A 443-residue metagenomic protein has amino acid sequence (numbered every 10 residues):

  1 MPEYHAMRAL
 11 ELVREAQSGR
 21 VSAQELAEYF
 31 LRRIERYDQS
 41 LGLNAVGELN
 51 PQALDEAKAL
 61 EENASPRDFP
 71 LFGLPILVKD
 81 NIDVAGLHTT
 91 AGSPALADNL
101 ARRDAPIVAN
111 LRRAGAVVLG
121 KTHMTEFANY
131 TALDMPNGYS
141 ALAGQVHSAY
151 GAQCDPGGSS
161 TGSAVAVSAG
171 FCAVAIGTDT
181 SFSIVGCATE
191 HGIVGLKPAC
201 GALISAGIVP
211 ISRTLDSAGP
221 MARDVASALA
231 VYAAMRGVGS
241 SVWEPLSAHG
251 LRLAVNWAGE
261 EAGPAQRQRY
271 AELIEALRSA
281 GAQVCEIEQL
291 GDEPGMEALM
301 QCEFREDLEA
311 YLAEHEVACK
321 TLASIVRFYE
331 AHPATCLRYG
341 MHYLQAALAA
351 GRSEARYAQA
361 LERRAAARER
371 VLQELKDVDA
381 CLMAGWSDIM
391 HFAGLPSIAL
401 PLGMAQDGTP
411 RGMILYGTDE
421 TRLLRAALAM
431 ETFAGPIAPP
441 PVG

Functional and structural regions predicted by a protein language model:
M1-K58, G86, A271-Q283, A350 (+2 more regions): An N-terminal boundary/leader segment
H5, I76, I82-H88, L215-S217 (+1 more regions): Gly/Ser-rich, acidic/histidine-flanked active-site/gating loops
Q17, L31-G42, K58, E62-S65 (+9 more regions): Sec-exported extracytoplasmic/periplasmic mature domains
G19, G73, K79, R113 (+4 more regions): Glycine-rich, small-residue loops and helix-cap segments that act as flexible hinges at active-site edges
R20-A27, K58, N63, R113 (+4 more regions): Acyltransferase
R36-L41, P70-N110, S212: Enzymes and membrane/adaptor proteins characterized by extended Gly/Ser/Thr/Asp/Glu-rich, aromatic-dotted
F72-A91, G250, C302-A365, P401 (+1 more regions): Short helix-loop capping/hinge segments that flank enzyme active sites or metal/cofactor-binding pockets
D104-A105, A109-Y232, L395-G403, D407-G412: Short glycine/serine-rich loop segments
